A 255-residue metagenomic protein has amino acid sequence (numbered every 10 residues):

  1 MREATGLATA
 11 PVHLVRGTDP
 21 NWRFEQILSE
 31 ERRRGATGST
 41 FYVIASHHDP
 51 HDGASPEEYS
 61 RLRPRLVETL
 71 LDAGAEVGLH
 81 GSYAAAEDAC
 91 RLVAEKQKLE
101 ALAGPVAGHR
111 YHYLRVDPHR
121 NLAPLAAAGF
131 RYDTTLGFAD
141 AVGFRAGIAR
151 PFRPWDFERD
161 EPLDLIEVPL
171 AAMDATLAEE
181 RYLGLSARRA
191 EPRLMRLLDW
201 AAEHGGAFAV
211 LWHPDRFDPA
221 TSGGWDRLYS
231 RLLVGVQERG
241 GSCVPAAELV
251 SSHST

Functional and structural regions predicted by a protein language model:
M1-R16, F24-E30, K98-H204: Active-site-adjacent pocket scaffolds in enzyme catalytic domains
M1-R65, Y83: Active-site beta->alpha N-cap acidic-glycine motif
G17-W22, H47-R61, S82-V93, R110-H119 (+3 more regions): Acidic-and-aromatic substrate-binding clefts and catalytic sites of carbohydrate-active enzymes
G35-S39, L71-V77, A103-A107, F130 (+3 more regions): Short, well-ordered coil/turn segments that N-cap beta-strands
F41-A45, L79-Y83, R110-Y113, T134-L136 (+2 more regions): A cross-domain feature marking catalytic cores of carbohydrate-active enzymes and several ubiquitous metabolic/repair
E58-H80, L102-G104, G129-F138: Acidic, His- and aromatic-enriched active-site or binding-groove loops in soluble protein domains that engage sugars
L70, H80, H109, L125 (+3 more regions): Conserved, mostly hydrophobic/aromatic
D72, E191-T255: C-terminal domain-boundary segment and adjacent tail
